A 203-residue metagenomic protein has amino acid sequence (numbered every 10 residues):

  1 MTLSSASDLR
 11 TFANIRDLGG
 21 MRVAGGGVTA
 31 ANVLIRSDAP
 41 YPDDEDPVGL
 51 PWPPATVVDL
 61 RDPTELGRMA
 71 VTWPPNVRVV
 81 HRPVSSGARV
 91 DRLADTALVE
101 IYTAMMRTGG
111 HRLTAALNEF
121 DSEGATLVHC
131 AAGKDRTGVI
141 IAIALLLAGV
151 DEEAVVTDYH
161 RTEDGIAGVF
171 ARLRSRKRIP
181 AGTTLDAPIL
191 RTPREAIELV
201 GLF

Functional and structural regions predicted by a protein language model:
M1-L127, I140-F203: Cys-dependent protein tyrosine phosphatase-like superfamily
C130: Short cysteine clusters
G133: Substrate/cofactor-recognition hotspot
R136-T137: Ser/Thr-glycine-rich phosphate-binding loops at phosphate-binding pockets of nucleotides, nucleotide cofactors
